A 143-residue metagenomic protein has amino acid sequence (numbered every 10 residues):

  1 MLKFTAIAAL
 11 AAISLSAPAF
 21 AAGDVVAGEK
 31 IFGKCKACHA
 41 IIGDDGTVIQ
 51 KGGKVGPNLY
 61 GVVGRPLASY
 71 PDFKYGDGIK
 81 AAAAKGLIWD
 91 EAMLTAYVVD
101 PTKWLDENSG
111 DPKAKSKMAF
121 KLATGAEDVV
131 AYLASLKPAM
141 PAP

Functional and structural regions predicted by a protein language model:
M1-A8: Bacterial N-terminal signal peptides that target proteins for export
A8-S16: Bacterial N-terminal signal peptides
A17-A22: Sec/Tat signal peptide C-region and signal peptidase I cleavage site
G23-L87, P101-P112, K137-P143: Periplasmic/extracellular electron-transfer cofactor-ligation site, primarily the c-type cytochrome heme-c attachment
G56, Y60, E91-V99, V130 (+1 more regions): An amphipathic alpha-helix signature
L87-E91, A123: Short, solvent-exposed loop/helix junctions and linker helices that flank or host conserved functional motifs
P112-A119: Surface-exposed aromatic
F120-T124, D128-L136: Short, exposed beta-strand-loop hairpins at the edges of beta-sheets in extracellular/periplasmic proteins
